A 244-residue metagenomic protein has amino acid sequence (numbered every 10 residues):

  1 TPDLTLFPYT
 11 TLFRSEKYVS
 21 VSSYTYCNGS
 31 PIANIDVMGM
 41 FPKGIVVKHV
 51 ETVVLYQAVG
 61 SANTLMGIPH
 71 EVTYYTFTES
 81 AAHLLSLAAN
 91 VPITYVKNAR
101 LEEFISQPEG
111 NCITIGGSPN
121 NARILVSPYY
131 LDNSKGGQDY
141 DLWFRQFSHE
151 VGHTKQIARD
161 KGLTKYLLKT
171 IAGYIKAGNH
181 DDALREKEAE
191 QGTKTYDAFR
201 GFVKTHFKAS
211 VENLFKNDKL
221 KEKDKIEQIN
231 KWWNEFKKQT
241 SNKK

Functional and structural regions predicted by a protein language model:
T1-D3: Short, exposed "boundary/linker" segments that immediately precede the start of a downstream structural module
T5-G44: Short turn/helix-capping motifs enriched in Asx and small/polar residues
S30, Q146, E150-R159: Catalytic glutamate of the conserved HExxH
G39-E51, Y56: N-terminal export/assembly leader peptides and their processing motifs that target proteins to secretory
V54, A58, A62, S80-A88 (+2 more regions): Membrane-active amphipathic alpha-helices enriched in small hydrophobic residues
Y56, G60-V72, L87-V126, Y130-Y140: Catalytic zinc-binding patch centered on the HExxH motif and its immediate surroundings that defines zinc-dependent
Y140-D141, R145, I157-K187, F207: Post-HEXXH active-site segment of zinc metalloproteases
D182, K194-K244: Long, well-structured alpha-helical subdomains associated with metal-dependent extracellular/ecto-lumenal hydrolases
